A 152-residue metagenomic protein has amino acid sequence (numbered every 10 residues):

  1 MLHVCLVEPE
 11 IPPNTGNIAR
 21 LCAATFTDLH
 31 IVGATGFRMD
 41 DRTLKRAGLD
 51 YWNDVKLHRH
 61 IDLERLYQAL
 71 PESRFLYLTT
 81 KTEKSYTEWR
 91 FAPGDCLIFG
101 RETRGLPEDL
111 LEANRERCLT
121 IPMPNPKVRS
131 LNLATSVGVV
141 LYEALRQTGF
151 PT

Functional and structural regions predicted by a protein language model:
M1-T152: Post-transcriptional modification and biogenesis factors for structured RNAs of the translation apparatus
